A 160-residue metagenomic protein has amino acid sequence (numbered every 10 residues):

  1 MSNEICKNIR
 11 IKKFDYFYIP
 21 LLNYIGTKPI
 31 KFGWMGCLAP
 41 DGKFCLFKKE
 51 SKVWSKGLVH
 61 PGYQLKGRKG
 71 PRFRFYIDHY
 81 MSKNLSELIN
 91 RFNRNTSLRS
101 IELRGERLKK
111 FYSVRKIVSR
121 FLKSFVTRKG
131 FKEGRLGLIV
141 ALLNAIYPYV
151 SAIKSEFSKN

Functional and structural regions predicted by a protein language model:
M1-S158: Catalytic-site signature of metal-activated, phosphate-bearing donor transferases, centered on the GT-A/GT-A-like
